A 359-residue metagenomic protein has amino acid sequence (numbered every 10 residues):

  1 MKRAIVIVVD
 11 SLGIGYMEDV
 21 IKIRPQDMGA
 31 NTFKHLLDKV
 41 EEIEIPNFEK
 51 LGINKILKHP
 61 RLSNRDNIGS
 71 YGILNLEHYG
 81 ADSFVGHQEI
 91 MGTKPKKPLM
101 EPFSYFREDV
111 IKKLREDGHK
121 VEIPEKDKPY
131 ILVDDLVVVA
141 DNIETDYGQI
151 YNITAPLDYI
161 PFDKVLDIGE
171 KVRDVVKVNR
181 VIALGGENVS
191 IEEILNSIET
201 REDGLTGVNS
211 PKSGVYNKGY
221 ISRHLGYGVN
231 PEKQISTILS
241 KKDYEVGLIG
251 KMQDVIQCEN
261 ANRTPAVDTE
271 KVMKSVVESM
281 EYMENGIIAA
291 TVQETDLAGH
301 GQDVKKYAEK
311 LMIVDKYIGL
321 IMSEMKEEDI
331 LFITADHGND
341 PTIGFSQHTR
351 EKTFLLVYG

Functional and structural regions predicted by a protein language model:
M1-G359: Feature captures the catalytic ectodomains and active-site-proximal regions of enzymes that hydrolyze or transfer
